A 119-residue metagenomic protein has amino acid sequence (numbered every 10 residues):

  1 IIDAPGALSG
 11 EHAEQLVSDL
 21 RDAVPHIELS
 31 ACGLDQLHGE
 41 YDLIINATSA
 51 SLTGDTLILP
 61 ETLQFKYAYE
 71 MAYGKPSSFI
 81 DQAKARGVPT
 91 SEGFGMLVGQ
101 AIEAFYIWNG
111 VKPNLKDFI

Functional and structural regions predicted by a protein language model:
I1-V24: NAD(P)-binding Rossmann-fold cofactor-contacting core
G6, S49, Y73: Short, glycine/acidic-enriched loop or turn micro-motifs at the edges of active sites
P25-Y41: Short acidic low-complexity segments
D42-L43, K66: Conserved acidic residues
T48-S49, F94: Conserved NAD(P)H cofactor-binding loop of Rossmann-fold oxidoreductase domains
S51-M71, S77: Rossmann-fold NAD(P) dinucleotide-binding segment
Y67-L115: Rossmann-fold NAD(P)-binding glycine/threonine-rich loop
F118-I119: Short, well-structured alpha-helical segments that form the helix of a local strand-helix-strand
